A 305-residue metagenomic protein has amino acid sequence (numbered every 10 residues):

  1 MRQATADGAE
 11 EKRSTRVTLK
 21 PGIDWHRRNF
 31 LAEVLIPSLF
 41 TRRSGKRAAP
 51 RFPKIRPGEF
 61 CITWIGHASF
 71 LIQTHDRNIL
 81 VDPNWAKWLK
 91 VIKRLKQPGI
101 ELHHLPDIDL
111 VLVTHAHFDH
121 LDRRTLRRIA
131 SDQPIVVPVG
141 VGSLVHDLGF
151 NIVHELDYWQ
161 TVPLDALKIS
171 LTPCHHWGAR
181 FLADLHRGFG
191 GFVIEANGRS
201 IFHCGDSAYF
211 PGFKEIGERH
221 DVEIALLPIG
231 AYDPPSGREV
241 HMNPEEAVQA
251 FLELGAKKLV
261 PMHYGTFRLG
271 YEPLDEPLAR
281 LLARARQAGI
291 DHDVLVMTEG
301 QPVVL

Functional and structural regions predicted by a protein language model:
M1-L80, W85-K87, E276, Q301: Zn-dependent metallo-beta-lactamase
G8-R16, K20-P21, L110, P134 (+2 more regions): Cap/insert and terminal regions of metallo-dependent hydrolase folds
S38-P57, V137-R199, R280-L305: Metallo-beta-lactamase
G45-P57, I65, S69-A116, R123-R128 (+3 more regions): Pre-active-site segment of Zn-dependent metallo-hydrolases
V81-D82, T114, C204-D206, L227 (+1 more regions): Active-site flanking residues adjacent to catalytic metal/cofactor-binding acidic residues
A86, H117, W159, H175 (+3 more regions): Catalytic metal-binding/acid-base residues of hydrolase active sites
L89, L121, V145, A179 (+2 more regions): Glycine/Thr-rich phosphate-binding loops of Rossmann-like dinucleotide-binding domains
L105, R123-I135, D165-L167, P173 (+2 more regions): Mobile, glycine- and charge-enriched loop segments and immediately flanking short secondary-structure elements within
